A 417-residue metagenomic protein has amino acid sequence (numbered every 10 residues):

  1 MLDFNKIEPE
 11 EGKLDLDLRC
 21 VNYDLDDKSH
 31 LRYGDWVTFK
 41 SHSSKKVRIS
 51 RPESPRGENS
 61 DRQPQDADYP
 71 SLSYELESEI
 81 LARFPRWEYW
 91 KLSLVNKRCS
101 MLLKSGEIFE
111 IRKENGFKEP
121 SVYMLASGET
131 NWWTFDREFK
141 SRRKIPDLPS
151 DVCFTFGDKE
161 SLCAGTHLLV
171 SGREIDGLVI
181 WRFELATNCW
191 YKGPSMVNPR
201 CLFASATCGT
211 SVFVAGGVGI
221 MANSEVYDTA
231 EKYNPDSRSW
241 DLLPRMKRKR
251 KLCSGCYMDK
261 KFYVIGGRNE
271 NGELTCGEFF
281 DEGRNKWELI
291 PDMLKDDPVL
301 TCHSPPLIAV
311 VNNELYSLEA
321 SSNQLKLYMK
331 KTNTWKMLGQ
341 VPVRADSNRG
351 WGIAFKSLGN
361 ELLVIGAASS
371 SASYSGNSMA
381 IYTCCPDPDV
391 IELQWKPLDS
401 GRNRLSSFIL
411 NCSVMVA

Functional and structural regions predicted by a protein language model:
M1-S71: CRL adaptor-proximal regions
D3, H30, R51, E58-R142: Skp1-binding F-box subdomain of Cullin-RING ligase substrate receptors
P70-S71, E110-S127, S150-S171, I180 (+8 more regions): Conserved short beta-strand element of beta-propeller blades
T134-R137, V179-T187, Y227-S237, T275-R284 (+2 more regions): Beta-propeller blade signature
R143, Y191-G193, D241-L243, E288-I290 (+2 more regions): A structural motif specific to WD40 beta-propellers
L307, T334-W335: Plant regulatory low-complexity segments
W335-P342, D389-R402: WD40-like beta-propeller blades
D346, V364-I365, S371-M379, V390-L393: Short active-site-adjacent structural elements
